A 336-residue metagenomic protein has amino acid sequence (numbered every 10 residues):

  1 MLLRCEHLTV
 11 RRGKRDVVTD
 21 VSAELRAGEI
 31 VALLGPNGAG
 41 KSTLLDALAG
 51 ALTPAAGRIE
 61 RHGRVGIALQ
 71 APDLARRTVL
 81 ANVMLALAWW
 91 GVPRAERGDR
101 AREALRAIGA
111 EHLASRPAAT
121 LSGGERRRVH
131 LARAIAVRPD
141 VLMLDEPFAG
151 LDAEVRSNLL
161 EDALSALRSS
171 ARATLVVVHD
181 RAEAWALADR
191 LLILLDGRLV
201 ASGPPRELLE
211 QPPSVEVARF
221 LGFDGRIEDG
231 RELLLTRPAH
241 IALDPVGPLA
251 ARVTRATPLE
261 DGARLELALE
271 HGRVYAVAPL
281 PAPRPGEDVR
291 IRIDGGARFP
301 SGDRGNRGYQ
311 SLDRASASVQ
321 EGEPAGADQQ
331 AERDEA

Functional and structural regions predicted by a protein language model:
G13, L233-A336: Non-catalytic connector elements of ABC transporters
L34-P36: The feature captures the beta-strand-to-loop junction immediately N-terminal to the Walker
A49: Helix-to-loop junction immediately C-terminal to a conserved catalytic motif
E96-L113, S165: Conserved ABC ATPase "signature" region
P117-L121, E125: Conserved ABC ATPase signature
A136-D140: A short, proline-enriched helix->beta-strand linker immediately N-terminal to the Walker B motif in ABC-type P-loop
L199-G203, Q211: ABC ATPase "signature
